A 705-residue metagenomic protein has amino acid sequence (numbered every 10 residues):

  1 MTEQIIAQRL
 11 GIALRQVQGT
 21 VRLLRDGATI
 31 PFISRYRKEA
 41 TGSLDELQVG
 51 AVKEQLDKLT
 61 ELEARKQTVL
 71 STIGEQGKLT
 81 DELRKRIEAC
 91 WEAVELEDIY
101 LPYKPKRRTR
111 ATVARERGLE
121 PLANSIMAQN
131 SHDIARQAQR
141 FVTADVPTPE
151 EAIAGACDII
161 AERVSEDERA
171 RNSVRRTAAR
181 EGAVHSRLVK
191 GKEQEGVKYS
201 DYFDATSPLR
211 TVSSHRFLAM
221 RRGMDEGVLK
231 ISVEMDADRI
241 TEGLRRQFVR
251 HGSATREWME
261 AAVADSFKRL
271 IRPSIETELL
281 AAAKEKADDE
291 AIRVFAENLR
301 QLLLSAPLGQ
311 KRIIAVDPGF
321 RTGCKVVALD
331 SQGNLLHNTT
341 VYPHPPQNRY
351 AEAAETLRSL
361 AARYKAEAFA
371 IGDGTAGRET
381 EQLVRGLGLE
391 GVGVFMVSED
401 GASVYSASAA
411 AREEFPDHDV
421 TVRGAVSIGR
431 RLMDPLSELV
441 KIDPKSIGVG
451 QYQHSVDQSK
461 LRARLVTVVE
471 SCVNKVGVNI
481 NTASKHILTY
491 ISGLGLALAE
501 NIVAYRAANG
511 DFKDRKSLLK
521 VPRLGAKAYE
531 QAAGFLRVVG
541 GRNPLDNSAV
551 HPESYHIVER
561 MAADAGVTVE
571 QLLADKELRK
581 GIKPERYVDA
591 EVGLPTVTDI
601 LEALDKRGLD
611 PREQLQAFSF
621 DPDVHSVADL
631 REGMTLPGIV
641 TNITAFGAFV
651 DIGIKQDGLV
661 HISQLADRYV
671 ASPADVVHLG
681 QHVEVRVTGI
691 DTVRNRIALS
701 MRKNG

Functional and structural regions predicted by a protein language model:
G11-I12, A306-L308, E470-A504, P622-V660 (+1 more regions): C-terminal accessory/binding modules appended to enzymatic or scaffolding proteins
R22-R25, P102, V113-E116, A219-G223 (+15 more regions): Replace "in large, NTP-powered and nucleic-acid-processing enzymes" with "in large, NTP-powered factors and other
T29-I30, D45-P147, K475-Q614, D621 (+3 more regions): Accessory alpha-helical DNA-binding modules that contact the DNA backbone or grooves
D45-A51, K58, L62-T72, Q76-A315 (+2 more regions): Duplex nucleic acid-engaging cores and interfaces of nucleic-acid transaction enzymes
E95, F395, G401, S406-V476 (+1 more regions): Long, charge-rich intrinsically disordered scaffolds of nucleic-acid metabolism proteins
F141-P149, A205, L244-F267, I271 (+3 more regions): Low-complexity, acidic/Ser/Thr- and charged residue-rich accessory regions of DNA metabolism proteins
R176-G182, V316-F320, G374-E379, V397-V404 (+5 more regions): A glycine-rich phosphate-binding loop feature that marks nucleotide/adenosyl-phosphate handling sites
E278-A296, A411, S446-G477, R586-E632: Long, charged amphipathic helices and adjacent flexible linkers at domain junctions
